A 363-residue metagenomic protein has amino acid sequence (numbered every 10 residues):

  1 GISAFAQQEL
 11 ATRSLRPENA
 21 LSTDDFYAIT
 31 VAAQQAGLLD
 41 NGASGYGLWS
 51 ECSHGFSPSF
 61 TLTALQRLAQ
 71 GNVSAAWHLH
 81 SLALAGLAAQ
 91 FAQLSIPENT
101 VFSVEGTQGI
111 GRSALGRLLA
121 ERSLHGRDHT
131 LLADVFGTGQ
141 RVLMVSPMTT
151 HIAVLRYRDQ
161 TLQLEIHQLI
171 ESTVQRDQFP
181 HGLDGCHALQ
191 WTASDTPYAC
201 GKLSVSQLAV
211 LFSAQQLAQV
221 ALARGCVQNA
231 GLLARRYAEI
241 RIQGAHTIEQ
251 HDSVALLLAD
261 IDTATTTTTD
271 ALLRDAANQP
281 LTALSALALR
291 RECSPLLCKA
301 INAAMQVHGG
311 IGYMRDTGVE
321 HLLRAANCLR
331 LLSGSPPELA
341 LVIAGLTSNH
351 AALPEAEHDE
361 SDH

Functional and structural regions predicted by a protein language model:
G1-A4, A218-P280: Extended amphipathic alpha-helical segments enriched in small hydrophobics
L10-L21, Q243-H246, T265-S294, M305-Y313: C-terminal helix-coil-helix/basic helical segment that borders enzyme active sites and/or dimer interfaces and provides
L15-E165, T347, A356: Glycine-rich flavin
A33, L79-L82, R224-G231, L258-L272 (+2 more regions): Alpha-helical transition-metal enzyme core signature, strongest for iron centers
N99-L232, A351-H363: FAD-binding core of flavoproteins
Y198-Q215, Y237-H251, Q306, G310 (+2 more regions): Conserved catalytic-core motifs characterized by acidic clusters
Q216, Q250-L258, S285-E292, H321 (+1 more regions): Alpha-helical scaffold segments that form or flank carboxylate-/histidine-based iron centers
H308-H363: Glycine-rich phosphate/cofactor-binding loops in nucleotide/flavin-utilizing enzymes
